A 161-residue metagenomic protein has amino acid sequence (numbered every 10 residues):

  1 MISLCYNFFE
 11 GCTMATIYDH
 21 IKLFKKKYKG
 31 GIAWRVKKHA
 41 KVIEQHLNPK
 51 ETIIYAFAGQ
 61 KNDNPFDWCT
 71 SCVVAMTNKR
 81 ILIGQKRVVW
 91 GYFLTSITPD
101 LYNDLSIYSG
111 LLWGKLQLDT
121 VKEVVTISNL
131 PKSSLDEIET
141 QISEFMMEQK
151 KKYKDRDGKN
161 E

Functional and structural regions predicted by a protein language model:
M1-T13: Short, Lys/Arg-enriched N-terminal segments with co-localized hydrophobic residues within the first ~10-30 amino acids
L4-C5, W68-T70: Alpha-helical transmembrane spans
T13-K29, R35, V42-E44, F66-D67 (+1 more regions): Acidic, Ser/Thr- and proline-rich intrinsically disordered linker/docking segments of eukaryotic scaffolds
H39-I53: Disordered, polybasic Ser/Thr-rich segments at the N-terminal boundary of pleckstrin homology
E51-F66: The phosphoinositide-binding surface of pleckstrin homology
G59, N78, Q85, T120: Flexible glycine-/small-residue-rich
S71-M76, I81-L82: Polybasic phosphoinositide-binding surfaces of eukaryotic membrane-targeting domains
